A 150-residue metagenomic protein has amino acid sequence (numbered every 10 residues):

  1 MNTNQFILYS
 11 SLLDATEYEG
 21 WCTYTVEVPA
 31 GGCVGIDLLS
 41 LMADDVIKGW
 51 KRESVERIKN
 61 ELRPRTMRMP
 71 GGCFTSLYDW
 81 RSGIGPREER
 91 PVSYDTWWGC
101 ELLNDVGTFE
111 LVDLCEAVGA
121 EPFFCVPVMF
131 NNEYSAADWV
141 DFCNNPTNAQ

Functional and structural regions predicted by a protein language model:
M1-Q150: Non-catalytic accessory regions flanking glycosidase/transglycosidase catalytic cores in CAZymes
